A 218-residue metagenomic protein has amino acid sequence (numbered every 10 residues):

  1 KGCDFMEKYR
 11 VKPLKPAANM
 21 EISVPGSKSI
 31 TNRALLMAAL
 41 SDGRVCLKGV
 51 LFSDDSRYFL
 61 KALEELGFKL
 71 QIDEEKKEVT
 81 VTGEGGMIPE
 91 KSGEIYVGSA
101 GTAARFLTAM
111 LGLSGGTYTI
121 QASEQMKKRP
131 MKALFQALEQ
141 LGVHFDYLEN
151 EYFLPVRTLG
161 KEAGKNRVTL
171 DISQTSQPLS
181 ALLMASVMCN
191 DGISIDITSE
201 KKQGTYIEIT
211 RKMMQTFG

Functional and structural regions predicted by a protein language model:
F5-G218: Structural preference for solvent-exposed beta-strand-turn elements and adjacent flexible terminal/loop segments within
